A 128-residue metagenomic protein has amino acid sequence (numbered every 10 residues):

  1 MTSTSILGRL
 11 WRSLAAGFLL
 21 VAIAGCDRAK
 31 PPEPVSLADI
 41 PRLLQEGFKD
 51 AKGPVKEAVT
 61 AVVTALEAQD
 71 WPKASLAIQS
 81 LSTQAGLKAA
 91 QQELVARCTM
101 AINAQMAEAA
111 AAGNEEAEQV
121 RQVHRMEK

Functional and structural regions predicted by a protein language model:
T2-A15: Bacterial N-terminal signal peptides that target proteins for export
V21-G25: C-terminal motif of bacterial Sec signal peptides marking the signal peptidase cleavage site
C26-K30: Bacterial signal peptide processing site
P31-V35, K49, Q84-Q92, H124-K128: Short solvent-exposed coil/turn linkers within tandem alpha-helical repeat scaffolds
E33, I40-S80: Post-signal-peptide N-terminal segment of Sec-exported extracytoplasmic proteins
T60, P72, A96, M100-A107: Generic structural signal for well-ordered, non-transmembrane alpha-helical segments in soluble/cytosolic regions
I78-N103: Short, charge-rich amphipathic alpha-helical segments embedded in non-transmembrane helical bundles/solenoids
M100-M126: Alpha-helical linker/edge segments of TPR/alpha-solenoid repeat scaffolds and analogous pre-/post-domain helices
